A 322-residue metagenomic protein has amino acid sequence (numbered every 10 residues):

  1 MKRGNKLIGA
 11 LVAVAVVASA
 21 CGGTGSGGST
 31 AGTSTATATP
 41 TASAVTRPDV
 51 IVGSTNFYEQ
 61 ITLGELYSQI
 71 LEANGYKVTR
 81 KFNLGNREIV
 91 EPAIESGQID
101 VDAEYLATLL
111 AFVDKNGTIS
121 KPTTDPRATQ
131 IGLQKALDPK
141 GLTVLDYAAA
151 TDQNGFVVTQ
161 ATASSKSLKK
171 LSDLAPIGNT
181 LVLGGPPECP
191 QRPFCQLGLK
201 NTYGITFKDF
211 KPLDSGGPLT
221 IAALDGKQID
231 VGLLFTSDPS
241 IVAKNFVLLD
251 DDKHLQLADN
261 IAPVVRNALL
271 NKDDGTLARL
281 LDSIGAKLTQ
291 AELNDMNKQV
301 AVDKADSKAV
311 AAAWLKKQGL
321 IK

Functional and structural regions predicted by a protein language model:
A18-T35: Bacterial lipoprotein signal-peptidase II cleavage site
R47-T79, L84, A149-I221, A305-A309: Bilobed "Venus flytrap"/periplasmic-binding protein-like clamshell domains and structurally analogous long
E59, R192, K200, I205 (+1 more regions): An extracytoplasmic/periplasmic, membrane-proximal ligand-sensing/linker region
N86-R87, G97-L110, T129-Q130, T159 (+4 more regions): Beta->alpha turn/N-cap motifs
E95-E104, G178-L181, T220-L234: Alpha-to-beta junction loops
V113-T123, Q130-L145, Q228, S240-H254: Ligand-binding "clamshell"
T123-L183, N267, A286-Q290: A conserved helix-loop-strand patch within extracytoplasmic ligand-binding domains of the periplasmic binding
G141-L142, A148-D152, D214, S237-I284: Periplasmic-binding protein-like
